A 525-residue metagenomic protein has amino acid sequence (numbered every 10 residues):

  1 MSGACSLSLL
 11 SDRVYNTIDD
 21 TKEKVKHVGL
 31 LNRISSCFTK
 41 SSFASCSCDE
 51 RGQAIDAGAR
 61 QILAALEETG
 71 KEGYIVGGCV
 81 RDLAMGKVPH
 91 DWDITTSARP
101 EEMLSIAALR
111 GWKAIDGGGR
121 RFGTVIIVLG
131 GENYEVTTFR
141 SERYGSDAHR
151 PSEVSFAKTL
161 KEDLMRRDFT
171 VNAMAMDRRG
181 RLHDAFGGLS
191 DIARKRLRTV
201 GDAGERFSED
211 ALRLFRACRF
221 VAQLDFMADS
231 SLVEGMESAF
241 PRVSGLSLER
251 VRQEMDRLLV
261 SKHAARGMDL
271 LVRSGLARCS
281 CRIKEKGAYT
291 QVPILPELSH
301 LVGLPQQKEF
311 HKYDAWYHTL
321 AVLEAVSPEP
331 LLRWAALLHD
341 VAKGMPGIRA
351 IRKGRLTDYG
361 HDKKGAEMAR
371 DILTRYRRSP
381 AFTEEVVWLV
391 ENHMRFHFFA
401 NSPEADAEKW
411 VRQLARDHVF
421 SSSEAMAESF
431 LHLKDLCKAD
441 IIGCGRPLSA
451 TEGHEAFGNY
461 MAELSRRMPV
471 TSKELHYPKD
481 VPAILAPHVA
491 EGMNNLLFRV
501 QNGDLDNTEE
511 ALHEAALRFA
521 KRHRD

Functional and structural regions predicted by a protein language model:
S2-D525: Catalytic cores of the polymerase beta-like nucleotidyltransferase superfamily and closely associated nucleotide
